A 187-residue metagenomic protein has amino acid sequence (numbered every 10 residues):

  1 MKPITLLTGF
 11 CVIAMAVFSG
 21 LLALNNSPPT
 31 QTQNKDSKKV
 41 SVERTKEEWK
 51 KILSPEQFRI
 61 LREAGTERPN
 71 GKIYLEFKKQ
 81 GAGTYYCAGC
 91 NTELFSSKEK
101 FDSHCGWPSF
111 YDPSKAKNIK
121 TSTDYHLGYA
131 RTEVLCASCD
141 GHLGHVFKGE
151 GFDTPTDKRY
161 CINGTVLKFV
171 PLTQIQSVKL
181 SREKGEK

Functional and structural regions predicted by a protein language model:
M1-T5: Positively charged n-region of N-terminal signal peptides that target proteins for export
T8, A23-N26, R182: Generic detector of low-complexity/intrinsically disordered segments and short hydrophobic N-terminal stretches
G9-G20: Bacterial N-terminal signal peptides
L21-S37, S41, K187: Sec-dependent signal peptide cleavage junction
V40-S41, K50-I52, E56-Y86, T92-K187: A short Gly-Trp-Pro
